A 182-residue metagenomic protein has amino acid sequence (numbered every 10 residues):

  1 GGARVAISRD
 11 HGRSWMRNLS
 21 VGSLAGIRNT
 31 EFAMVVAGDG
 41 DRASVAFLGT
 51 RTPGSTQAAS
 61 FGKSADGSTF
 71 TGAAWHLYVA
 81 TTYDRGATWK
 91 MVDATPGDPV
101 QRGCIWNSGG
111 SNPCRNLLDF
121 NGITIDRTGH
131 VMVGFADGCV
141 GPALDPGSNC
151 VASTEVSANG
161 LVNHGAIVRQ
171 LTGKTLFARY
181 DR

Functional and structural regions predicted by a protein language model:
G1-R182: Extracellular, repeat-based ectodomains that mediate carbohydrate processing or recognition
